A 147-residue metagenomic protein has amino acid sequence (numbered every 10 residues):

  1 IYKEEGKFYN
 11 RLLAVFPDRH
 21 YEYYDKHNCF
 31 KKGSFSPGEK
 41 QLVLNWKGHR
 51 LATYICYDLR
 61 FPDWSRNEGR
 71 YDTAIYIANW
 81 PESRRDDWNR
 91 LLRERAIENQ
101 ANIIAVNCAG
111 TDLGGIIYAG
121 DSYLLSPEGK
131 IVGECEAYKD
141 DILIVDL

Functional and structural regions predicted by a protein language model:
I1-K3, A109-G110: Short, solvent-exposed loop/turn elements at beta->coil junctions and helix N-caps that rim active or binding pockets
K3-G69, E82-R90: Active-site catalytic loop in hydrolytic enzyme cores
A14-F16, L125-S126, V145-D146: Short beta-strand-to-turn element immediately C-terminal to the catalytic PLP-Schiff-base lysine in fold type I
Y24, L44, V106, C135 (+1 more regions): Hydrophobic residues at beta-strand termini and immediately following loops that shape nucleotide-binding pockets
K26, W46, P127, A137 (+1 more regions): Active-site donor-binding loop signature of nucleotide-sugar glycosyltransferases
R60-I142: CN hydrolase (nitrilase-like) catalytic-core segments centered on the catalytic cysteine and neighboring Lys/Glu
